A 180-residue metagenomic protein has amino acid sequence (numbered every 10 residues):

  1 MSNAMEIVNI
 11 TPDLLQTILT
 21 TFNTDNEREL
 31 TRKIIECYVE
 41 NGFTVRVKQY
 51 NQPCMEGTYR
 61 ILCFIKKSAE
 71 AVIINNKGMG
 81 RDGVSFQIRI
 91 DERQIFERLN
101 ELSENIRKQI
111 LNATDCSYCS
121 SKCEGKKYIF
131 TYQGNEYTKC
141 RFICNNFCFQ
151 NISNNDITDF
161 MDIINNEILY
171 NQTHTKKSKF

Functional and structural regions predicted by a protein language model:
M1-V72, G78-R81: Charge-rich, low-complexity N-terminal segments
Q49-F180: Short, conserved beta-strand/beta-arch hydrophobic-aromatic motifs that form part of recognition grooves or interface
